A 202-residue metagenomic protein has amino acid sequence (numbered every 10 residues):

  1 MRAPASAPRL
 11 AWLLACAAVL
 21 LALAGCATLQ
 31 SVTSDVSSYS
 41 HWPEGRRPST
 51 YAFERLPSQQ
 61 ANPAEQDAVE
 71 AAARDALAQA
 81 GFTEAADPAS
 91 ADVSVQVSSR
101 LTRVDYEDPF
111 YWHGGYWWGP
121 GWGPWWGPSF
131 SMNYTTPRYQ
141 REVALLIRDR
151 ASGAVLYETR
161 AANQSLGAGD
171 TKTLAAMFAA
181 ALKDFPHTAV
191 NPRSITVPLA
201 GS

Functional and structural regions predicted by a protein language model:
R2-L14: Bacterial N-terminal signal peptides that target proteins for export
A22-G25: C-terminal motif of bacterial Sec signal peptides marking the signal peptidase cleavage site
A27-H41, T135-E158, A162-S202: C-terminal/domain-edge helix-coil "capping" segments
D35-L56: Post-signal peptide N-terminal segment of mature Sec-exported envelope proteins
R47-S49, A80, A91-V93, Y139-A144 (+1 more regions): Envelope-exposed proteins and targeting segments
T50-R103: N-terminal segment of the mature soluble domain
V97-A151: Surface-exposed short loop/turn segments
